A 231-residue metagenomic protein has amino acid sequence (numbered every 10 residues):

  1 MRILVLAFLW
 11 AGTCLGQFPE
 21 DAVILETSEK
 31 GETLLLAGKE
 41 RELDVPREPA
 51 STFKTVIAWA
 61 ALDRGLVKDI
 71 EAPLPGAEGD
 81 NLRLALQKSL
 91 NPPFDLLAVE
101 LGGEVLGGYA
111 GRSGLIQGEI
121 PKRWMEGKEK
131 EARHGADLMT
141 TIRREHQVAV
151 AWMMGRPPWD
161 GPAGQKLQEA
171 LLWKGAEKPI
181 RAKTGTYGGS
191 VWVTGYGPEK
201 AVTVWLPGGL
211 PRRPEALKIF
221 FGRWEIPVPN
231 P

Functional and structural regions predicted by a protein language model:
I3-G12: Sec-dependent N-terminal signal peptides
L15-R41, V193-G197, T203-V204: A short, well-structured edge-of-sheet supersecondary motif
E40-E48, A72-L84, N91-E100, E129-D137 (+1 more regions): Second-shell loop/turn segments in exported
E42, V99-V105, V148, M153-P231: Structured C-terminal helix/loop/strand segments within mature extracytoplasmic catalytic/sensor domains
P46-D69, A85, E145, V202: Active-site SXXK
F53, L62-G79, P158-G164: Short, well-structured active-site flanking segments
V56-L66, L86-L90, L97-V105, Y109-E119 (+3 more regions): Sec/Tat-exported extracytoplasmic proteins
A77, N81-L82, L96-A149: Mid-domain, small-residue-enriched loop/turn segments at the edges of structured enzyme/sensor domains
